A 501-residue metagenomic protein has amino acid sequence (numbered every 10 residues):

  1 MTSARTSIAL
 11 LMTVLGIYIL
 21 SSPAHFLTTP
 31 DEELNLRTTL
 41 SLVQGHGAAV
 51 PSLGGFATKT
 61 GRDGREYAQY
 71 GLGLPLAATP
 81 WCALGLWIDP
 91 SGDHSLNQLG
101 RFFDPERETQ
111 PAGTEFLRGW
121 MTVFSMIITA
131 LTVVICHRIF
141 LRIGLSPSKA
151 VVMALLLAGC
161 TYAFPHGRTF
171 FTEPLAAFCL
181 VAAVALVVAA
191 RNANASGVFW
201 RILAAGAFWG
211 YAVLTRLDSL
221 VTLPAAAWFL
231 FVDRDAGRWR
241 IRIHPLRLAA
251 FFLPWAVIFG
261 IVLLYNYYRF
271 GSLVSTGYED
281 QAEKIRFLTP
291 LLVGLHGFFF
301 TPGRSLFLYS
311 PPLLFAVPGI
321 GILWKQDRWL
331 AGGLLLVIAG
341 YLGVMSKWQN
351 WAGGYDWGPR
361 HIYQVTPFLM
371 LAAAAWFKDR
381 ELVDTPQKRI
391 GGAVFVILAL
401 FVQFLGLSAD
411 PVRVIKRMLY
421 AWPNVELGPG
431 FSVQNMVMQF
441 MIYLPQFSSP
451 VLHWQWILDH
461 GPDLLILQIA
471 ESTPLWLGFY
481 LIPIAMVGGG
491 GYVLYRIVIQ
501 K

Functional and structural regions predicted by a protein language model:
M1-K501: Membrane-proximal envelope and lipid/glycan-remodeling enzymes
